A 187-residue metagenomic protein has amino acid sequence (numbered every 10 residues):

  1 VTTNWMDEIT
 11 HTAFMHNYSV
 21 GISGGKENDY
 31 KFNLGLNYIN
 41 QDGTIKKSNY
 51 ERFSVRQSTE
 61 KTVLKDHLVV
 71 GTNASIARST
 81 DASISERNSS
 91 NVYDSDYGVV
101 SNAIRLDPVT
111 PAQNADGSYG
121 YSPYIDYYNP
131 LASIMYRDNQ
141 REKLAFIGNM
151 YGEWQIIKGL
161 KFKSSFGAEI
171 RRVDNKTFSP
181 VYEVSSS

Functional and structural regions predicted by a protein language model:
V1, T44-I45, S54-I147, K163-S187: Surface-exposed loop/interface segments of Gram-negative outer-membrane beta-barrel transport/assembly proteins
V1-K47, I84-N88, A112-S118, S133-R137 (+1 more regions): Residues embedded in well-ordered regular secondary structure
H16-Y18, N28-F32, D66-T72, K158-S164: Outer-envelope beta-barrel architecture signal
S23-G25, E60-L64, E153-Q155, G159-K161: Structural signature of outer-membrane beta-barrel channels/translocons
